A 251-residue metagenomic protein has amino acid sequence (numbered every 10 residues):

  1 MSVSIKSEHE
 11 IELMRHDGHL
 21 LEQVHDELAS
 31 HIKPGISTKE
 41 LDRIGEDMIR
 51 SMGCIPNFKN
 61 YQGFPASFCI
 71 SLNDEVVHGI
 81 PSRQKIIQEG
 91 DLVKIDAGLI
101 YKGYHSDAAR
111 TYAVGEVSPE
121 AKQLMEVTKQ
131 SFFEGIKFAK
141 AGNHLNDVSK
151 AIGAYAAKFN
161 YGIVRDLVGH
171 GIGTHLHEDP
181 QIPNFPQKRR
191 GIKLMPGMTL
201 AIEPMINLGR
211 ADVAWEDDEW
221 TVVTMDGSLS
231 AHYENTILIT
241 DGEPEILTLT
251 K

Functional and structural regions predicted by a protein language model:
M1-K251: Active-site neighborhoods and metal-handling regions in enzymes and metal-associated proteins
